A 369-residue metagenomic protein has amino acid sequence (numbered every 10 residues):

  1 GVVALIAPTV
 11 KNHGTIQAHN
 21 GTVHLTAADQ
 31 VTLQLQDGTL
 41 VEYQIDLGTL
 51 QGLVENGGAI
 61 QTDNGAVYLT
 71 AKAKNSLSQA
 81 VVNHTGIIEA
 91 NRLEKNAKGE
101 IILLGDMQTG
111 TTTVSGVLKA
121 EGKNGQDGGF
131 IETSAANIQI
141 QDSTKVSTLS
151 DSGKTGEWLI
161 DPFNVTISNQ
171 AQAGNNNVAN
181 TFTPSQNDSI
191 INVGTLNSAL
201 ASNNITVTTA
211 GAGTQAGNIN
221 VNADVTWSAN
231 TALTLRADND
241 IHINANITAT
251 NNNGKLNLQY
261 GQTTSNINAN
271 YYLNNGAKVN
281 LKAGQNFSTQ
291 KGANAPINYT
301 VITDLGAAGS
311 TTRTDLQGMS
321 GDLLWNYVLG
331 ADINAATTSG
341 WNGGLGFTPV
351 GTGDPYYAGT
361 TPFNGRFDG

Functional and structural regions predicted by a protein language model:
G1-G110, E121, S134, L159-I160 (+7 more regions): Solvent-exposed adhesion/ligand-recognition segments of exported proteins
G1-V3, P8, G14, G21 (+26 more regions): The right-handed parallel beta-helix/beta-solenoid scaffold, focusing on the short coil/turn and N-cap positions
V31-Q34, N75-S78, T109-T112, I138-Q141 (+4 more regions): Short loop/beta submotifs within extracellular cysteine-rich repeat domains
L93, S115-K123, S147-L149, D224-T226: Beta-stranded membrane pore/translocator domains
I138-S150, N222-A223, D315-G318: Short, charged low-complexity linear motifs
Q139-I140, S147-V178: Flexible, glycine-rich linker and terminal segments associated with outer-membrane beta-barrel/transport systems
V165-G369: Surface-exposed repetitive/solenoidal architectures
